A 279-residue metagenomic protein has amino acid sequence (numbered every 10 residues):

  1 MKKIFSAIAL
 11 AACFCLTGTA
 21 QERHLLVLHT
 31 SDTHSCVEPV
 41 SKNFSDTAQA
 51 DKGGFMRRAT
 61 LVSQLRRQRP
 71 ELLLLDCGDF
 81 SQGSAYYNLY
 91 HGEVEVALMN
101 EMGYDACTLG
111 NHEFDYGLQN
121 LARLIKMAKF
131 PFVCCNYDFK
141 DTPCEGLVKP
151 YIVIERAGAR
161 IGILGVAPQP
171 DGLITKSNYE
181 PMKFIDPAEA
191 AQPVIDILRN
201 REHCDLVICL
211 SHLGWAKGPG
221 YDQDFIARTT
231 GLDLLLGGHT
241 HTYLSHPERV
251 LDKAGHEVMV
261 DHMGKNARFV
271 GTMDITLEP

Functional and structural regions predicted by a protein language model:
M1-E22: Bacterial Sec-dependent N-terminal signal peptides
A20-P279: Acidic, metal/ion-coordinating pockets
